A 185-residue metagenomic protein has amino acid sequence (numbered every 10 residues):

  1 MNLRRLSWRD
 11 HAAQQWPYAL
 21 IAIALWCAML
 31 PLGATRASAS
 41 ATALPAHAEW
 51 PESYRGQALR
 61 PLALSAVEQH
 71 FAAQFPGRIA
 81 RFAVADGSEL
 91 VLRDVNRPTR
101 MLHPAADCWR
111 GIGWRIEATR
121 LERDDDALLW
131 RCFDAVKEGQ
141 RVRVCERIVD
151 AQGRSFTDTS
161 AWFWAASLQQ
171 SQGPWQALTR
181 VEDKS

Functional and structural regions predicted by a protein language model:
M1-P17: Cytosolic-side transmembrane helix boundary signature
A13-A34: Hydrophobic membrane-insertion alpha-helices, especially the h-region of bacterial N-terminal signal peptides
W26, Q57, L178: A residue-level signal for conserved active-site and pocket-lining positions in enzyme catalytic cores
T35-R55: Alpha-helical transmembrane signal-anchor/signal-peptide segments
E49-A166: Short, solvent-exposed recognition patches
W164-S167, Q172-S185: Surface-exposed amphipathic alpha-helical segments
